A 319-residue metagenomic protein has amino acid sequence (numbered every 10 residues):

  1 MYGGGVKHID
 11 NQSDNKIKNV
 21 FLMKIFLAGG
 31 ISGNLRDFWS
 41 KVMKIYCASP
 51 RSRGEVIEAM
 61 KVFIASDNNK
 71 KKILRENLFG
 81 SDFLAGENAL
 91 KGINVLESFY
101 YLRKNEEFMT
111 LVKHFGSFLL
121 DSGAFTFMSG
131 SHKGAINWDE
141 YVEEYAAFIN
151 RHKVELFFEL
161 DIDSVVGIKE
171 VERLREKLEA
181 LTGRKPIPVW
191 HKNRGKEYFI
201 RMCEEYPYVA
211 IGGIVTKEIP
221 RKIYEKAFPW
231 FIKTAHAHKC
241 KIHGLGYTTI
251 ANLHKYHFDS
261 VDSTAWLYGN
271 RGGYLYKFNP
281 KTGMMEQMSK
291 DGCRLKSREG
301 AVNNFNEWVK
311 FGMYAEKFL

Functional and structural regions predicted by a protein language model:
Y2, K16-E176, M313-L319: Non-catalytic, usually N-terminal nucleic-acid engagement modules in DNA/RNA processing proteins
H8-N15: Intrinsic-disorder-associated, low-complexity terminal segments enriched in Asp/Asn/His/Tyr and depleted of Lys/Arg
A48-S49, V95-Y101, E155-E170, R184-R194 (+3 more regions): Catalytic beta/alpha-barrel core
D121, P188, Y256: Conserved, mostly hydrophobic/aromatic
L181, A227-C240: Alpha-helix-loop-beta-strand connector modules within alpha/beta enzyme cores
T249-S260: Catalytic cores of alpha/beta
D259-N279: Glycine-rich phosphate-binding active-site loops on the catalytic face of alpha/beta enzymes
G273-L319: C-terminal helical cap(s) of enzyme catalytic domains, especially alpha/beta-barrels
